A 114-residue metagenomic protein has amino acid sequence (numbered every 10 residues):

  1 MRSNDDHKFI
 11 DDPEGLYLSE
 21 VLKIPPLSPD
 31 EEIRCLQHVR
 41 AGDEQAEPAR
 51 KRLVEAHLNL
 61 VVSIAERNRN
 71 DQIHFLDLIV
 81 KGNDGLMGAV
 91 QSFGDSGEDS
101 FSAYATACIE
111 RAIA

Functional and structural regions predicted by a protein language model:
R2-A114: Alpha-helical promoter-recognition and RNA polymerase-docking modules of transcription initiation factors, dominated by
